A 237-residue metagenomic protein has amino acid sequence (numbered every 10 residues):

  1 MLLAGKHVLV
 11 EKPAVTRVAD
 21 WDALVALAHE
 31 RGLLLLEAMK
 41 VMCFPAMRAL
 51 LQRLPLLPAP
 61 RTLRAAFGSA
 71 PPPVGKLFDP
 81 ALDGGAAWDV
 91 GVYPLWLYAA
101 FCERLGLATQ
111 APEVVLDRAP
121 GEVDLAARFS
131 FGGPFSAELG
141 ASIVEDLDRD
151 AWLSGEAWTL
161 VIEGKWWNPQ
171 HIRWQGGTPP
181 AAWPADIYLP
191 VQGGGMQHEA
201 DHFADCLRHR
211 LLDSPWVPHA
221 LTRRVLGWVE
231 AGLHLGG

Functional and structural regions predicted by a protein language model:
L2: Short alpha-helix at the nucleotide-sugar/activated-sugar donor binding site of glycosyltransferases and closely
G5-H7, E11-P13: Short helix/strand-capping hinge loops at secondary-structure junctions that flank key functional elements
V10-E11, L35-E37, I162: Hydrophobic residues in well-ordered beta-strands that form the structural core
V15-V74: A contiguous active-site-proximal alpha/beta segment in oxidoreductase catalytic domains
W21, M47, P94-Y98, Q197-A204 (+1 more regions): A general structural signal for well-ordered alpha-helical segments in protein cores
G75-D148, W152, R223-R224: Rossmann-like dinucleotide-binding domain that binds NAD(P)(H)
R118-D124, G132-H202, L211-A220: NAD(P)-dinucleotide binding in Rossmann-like oxidoreductases
H202-G237: C-terminal helix-rich "cap/oligomerization" subdomain common to oxidoreductases
